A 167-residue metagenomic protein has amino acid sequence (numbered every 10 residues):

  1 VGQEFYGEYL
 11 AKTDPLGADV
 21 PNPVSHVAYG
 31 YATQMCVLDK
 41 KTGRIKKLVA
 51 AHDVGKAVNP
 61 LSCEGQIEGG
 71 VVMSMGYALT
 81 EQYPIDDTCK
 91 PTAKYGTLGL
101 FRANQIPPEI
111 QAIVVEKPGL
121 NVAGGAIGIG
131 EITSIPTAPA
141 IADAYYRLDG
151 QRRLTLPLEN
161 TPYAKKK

Functional and structural regions predicted by a protein language model:
V1-K167: C-terminal catalytic domains of large/alpha subunits in multi-subunit enzymes
